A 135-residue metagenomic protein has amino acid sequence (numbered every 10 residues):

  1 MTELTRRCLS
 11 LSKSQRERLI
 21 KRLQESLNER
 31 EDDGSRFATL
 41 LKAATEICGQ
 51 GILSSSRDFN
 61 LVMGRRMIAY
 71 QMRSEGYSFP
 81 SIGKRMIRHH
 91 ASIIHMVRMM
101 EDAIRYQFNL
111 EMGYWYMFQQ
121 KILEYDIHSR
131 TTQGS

Functional and structural regions predicted by a protein language model:
M1-T39, Q133: General nucleic-acid-binding
A38-R65: Short, Lys/Arg-enriched anionic-surface-contact patches
L61-Y77: Short, amphipathic alpha-helical "recognition" segments used to contact nucleic acids or chromatin
R73, V97-R98, I104: DNA major-groove recognition helix of helix-turn-helix
P80-R85: Short alpha-helical "recognition helix" segments of helix-turn-helix
H89-I94: Helix-turn-helix DNA-binding helix
I104-H128: Short Lys/Arg-enriched helix C-cap and helix-to-coil transition segments that create basic nucleic-acid-contact patches
